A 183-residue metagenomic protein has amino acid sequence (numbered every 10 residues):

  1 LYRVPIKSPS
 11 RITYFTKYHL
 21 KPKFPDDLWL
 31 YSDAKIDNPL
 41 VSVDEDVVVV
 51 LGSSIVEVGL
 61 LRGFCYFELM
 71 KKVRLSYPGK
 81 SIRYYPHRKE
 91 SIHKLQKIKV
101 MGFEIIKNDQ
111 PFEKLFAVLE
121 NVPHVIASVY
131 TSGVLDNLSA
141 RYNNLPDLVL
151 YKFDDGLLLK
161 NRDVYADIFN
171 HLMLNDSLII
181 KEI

Functional and structural regions predicted by a protein language model:
L1-G52: A nucleotide-sugar donor-handling region in carbohydrate enzymes
I36-P39, C65-K72, N108-L115: A short, well-structured juxtamembrane/interface segment
L40-E45, R74-G79, K99, A117-H124: Flexible, charged surface loops at secondary-structure boundaries
D44-E90: Conserved catalytic-core segment of nucleotide-activated headgroup transferases in glycan assembly
G52, Y85-P86, S128-V129, L150-K152: Short beta-strand/turn micro-motifs composed of small residues that flank or help shape donor/cofactor-binding pockets
E57-G59, E90-Q96, G156-V164: Short, charged/polar "capping" segments at the starts of alpha-helices and the immediately preceding loops
K89-R141: Donor nucleotide-activated moiety binding/catalytic core segment of transferases that use nucleotide-activated donors
V134-I183: Catalytic binding pocket for nucleotide-activated donors in carbohydrate/polymer assembly enzymes
